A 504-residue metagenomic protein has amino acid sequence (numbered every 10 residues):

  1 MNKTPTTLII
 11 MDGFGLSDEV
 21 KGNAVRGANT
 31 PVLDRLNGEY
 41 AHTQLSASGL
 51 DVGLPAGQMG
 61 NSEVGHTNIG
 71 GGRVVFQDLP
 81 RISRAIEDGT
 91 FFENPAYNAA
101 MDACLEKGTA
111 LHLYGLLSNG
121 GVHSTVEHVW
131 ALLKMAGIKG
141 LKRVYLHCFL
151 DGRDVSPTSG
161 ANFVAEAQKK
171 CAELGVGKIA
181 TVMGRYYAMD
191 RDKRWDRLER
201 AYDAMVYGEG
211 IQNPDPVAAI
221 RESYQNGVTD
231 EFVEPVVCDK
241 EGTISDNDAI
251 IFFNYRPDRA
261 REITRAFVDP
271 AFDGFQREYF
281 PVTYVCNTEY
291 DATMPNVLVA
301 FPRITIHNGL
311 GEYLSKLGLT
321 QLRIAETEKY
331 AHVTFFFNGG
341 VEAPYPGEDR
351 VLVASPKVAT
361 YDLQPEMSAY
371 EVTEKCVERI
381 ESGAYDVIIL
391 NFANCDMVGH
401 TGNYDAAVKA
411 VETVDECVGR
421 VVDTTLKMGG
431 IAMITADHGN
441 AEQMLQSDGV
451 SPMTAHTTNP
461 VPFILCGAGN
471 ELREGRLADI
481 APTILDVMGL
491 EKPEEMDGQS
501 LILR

Functional and structural regions predicted by a protein language model:
M1-R504: Feature captures the catalytic ectodomains and active-site-proximal regions of enzymes that hydrolyze or transfer
